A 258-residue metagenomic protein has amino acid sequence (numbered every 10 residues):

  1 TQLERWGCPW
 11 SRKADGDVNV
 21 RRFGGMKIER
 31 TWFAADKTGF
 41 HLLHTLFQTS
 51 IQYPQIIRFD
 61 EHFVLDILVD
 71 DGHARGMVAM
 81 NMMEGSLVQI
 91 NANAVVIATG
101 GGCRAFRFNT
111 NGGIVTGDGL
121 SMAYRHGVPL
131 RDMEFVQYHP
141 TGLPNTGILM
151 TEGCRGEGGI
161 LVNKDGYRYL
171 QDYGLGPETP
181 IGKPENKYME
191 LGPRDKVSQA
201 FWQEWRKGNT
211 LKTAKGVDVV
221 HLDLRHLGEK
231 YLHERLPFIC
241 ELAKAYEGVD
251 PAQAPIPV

Functional and structural regions predicted by a protein language model:
T1, R5-C8, G119, R125-H126: Hydrophobic or amphipathic alpha-helical targeting/insertion segments
Q2-S86, N91, A98, H139 (+4 more regions): Conserved redox-cofactor binding core of oxidoreductases
F33-A34, L149-E152, P255-V258: Short Gly/Pro-enriched turn/cap motifs at secondary-structure boundaries
A34-L42, I56, V69, E84-L87 (+5 more regions): Catalytic cores of large soluble enzymes that bind and process phosphate-bearing ligands
Q89-G100, A123, G166: Short hydrophobic core segments
I97-N111: Flavin (primarily FAD) binding-site architecture
N111-Y124, L130: Thiamine diphosphate
M122, V128-A245, V249: An anion/pyrophosphate-binding glycine-rich loop and adjacent beta-alpha core in soluble alpha-beta enzymes
